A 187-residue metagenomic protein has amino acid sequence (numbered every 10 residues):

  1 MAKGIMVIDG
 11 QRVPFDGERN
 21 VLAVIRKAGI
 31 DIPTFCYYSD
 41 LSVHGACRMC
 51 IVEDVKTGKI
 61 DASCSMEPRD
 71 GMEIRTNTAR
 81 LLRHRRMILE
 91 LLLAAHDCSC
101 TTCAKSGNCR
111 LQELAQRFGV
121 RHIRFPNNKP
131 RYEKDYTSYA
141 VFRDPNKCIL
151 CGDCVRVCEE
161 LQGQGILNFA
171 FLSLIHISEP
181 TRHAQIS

Functional and structural regions predicted by a protein language model:
M1-R131: Signature of N-terminal electron-transfer/Fe-S-associated modules in redox systems
G29, L92, H96, V155 (+2 more regions): Structural signal for hydrophobic packing residues in well-ordered secondary-structure cores of soluble enzyme domains
S39-S42, E90-A94, Y139-F142, K147 (+1 more regions): Short, flexible, mixed-charge glycine/proline-rich loop motifs that serve as phosphate/nucleic-acid-contacting
I74-R75, C100-T101, S138-N146: Flexible, glycine/proline-enriched loop segments at strand-loop-helix junctions that form or flank small-ligand binding
G119-F125, E159-N168: Proline-centered turn/helix-capping motifs that create local helix->coil transitions or kinks
N128-Y136, Q164-S178: Short, conserved phosphate-binding/catalytic loop or strand-edge motifs used in phosphoryl-/nucleotidyl-transfer
A140-V157, L161: Internal active-site segments that recognize and position negatively charged phosphoryl groups and nucleotide moieties
I175-S187: Single conserved hydrophobic/aromatic residue that forms the stacking wall/gate of nucleotide- or nucleobase-binding
